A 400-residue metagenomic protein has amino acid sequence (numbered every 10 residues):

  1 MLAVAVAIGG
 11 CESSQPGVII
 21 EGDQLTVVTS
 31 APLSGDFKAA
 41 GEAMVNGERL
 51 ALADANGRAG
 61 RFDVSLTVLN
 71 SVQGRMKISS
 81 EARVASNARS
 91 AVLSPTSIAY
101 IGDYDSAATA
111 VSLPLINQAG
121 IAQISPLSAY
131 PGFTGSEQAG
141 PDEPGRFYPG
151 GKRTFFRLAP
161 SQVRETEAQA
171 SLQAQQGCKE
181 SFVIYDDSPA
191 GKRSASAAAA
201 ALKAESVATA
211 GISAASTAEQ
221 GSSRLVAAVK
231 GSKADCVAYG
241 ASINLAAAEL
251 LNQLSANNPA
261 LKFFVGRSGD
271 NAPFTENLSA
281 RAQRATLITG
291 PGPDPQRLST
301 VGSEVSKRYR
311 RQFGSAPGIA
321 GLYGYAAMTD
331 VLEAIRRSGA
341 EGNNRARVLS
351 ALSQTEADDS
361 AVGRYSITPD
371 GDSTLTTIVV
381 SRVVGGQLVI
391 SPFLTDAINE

Functional and structural regions predicted by a protein language model:
A7-G10: C-terminal motif of bacterial Sec signal peptides marking the signal peptidase cleavage site
S14-P16, A43, R58-D142, A215-S222 (+1 more regions): Beta-alpha junction/loop-to-helix N-cap segments that form part of ligand/metal-binding clefts
G17-R49, A59, L69-E81, D105 (+2 more regions): Extracytoplasmic "Venus flytrap"
N46-V68, A204-V207: Signal peptide-proximal N-terminal region of secreted/periplasmic/extracellular or secretory-lumen proteins
S97-I212, K262-A280: Extracytoplasmic ligand/sensor domains, especially the bilobed periplasmic-binding protein
P114-I116, S194-P293: Extracellular/periplasmic bilobed ligand-binding domains
L251-Y325, G339, L388-I390, L394-N399: Extracellular/periplasmic periplasmic-binding protein-like sensory domains
Y309-G321, L332-I390: Segments of small-molecule ligand-sensing domains
